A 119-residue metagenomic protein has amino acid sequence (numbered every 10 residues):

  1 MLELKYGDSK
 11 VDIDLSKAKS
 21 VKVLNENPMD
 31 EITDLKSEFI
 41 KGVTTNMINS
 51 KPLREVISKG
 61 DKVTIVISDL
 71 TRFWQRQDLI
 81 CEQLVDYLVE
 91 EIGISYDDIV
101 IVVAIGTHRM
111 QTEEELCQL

Functional and structural regions predicted by a protein language model:
M1-L119: Metallocofactor- and cofactor-centric catalytic cores in central/energy metabolism, strongly enriched
